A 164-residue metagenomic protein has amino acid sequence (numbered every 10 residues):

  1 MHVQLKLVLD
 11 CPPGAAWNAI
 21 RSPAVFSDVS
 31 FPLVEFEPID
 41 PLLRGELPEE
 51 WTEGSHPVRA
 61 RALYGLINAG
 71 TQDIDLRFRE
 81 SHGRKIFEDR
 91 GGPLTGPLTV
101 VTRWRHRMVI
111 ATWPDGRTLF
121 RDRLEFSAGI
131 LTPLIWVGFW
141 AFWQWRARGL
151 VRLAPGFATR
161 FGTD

Functional and structural regions predicted by a protein language model:
M1-T52: Hydrophobic ligand-binding cavity/cleft-lining segments
H2-Q4, W51-P57, A69, V101-R103 (+1 more regions): A general secondary-structure signal for short beta-strands and their flanking turns/coil in non-transmembrane regions
L5-L7, T71-R79, G91, W104-T112: Hydrophobic/aromatic beta-strand elements that line small-molecule binding cavities or substrate pockets in beta-rich
E37-P38, L42, R152-D164: Short, highly charged C-terminal tails/helix-capping segments
P38-T95: Glycine-rich portal/gate segments that line the openings of hydrophobic small-molecule binding cavities
K85-A141: Beta-strand/loop substructures that line and gate deep hydrophobic ligand-binding cavities in soluble
E125, G149-L150: Hydrophobic side chains within alpha-helical segments
A141-G149: A non-catalytic, amphipathic alpha-helix used as a structural packing/dimerization or gating element in enzyme scaffolds
